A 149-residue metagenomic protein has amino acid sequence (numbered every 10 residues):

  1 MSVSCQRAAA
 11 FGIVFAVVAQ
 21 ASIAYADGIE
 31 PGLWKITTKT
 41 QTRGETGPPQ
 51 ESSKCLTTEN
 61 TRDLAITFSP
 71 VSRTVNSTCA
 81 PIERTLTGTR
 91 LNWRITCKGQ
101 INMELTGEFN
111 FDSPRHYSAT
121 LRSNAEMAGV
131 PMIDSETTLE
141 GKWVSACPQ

Functional and structural regions predicted by a protein language model:
M1-G12, A21: Bacterial N-terminal signal peptides that target proteins for export
I23-L33: N-terminal helix-cap/turn-to-beta initiation motif at the start of protein domains
I36-K39, N92-K98, G107, T120-A125: Short beta-strand segments that buttress and anchor functional surface loops
Q41-G47, G99-M103, E126-I133: Short, cysteine-centered beta-strand-loop-beta hairpins and adjacent loop/turn segments enriched in charged/polar
P48-T106: Central antiparallel beta-sheet cores of small beta-barrel/beta-sandwich binding domains
K54, P81, E104-F111, S123 (+1 more regions): Hydrophobic/aromatic beta-strand elements that line small-molecule binding cavities or substrate pockets in beta-rich
T87, S113-R115: Residue-level recognition of beta-strand termini and adjacent short loop/turns
S123-Q149: Edge beta-strand at a domain terminus
